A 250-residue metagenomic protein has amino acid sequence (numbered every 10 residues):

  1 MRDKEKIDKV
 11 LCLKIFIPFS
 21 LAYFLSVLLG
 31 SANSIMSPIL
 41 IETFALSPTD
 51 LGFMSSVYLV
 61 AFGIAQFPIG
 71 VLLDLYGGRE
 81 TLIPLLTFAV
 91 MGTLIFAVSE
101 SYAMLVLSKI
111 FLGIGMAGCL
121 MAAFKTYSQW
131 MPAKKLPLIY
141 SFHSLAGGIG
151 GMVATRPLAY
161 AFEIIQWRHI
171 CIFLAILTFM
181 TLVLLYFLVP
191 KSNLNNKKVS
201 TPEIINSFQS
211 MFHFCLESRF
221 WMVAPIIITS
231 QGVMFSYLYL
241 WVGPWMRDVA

Functional and structural regions predicted by a protein language model:
D8-P18, F212-S230: Juxtamembrane cytosolic amphipathic helices that cap and anchor the N-termini of specific transmembrane helices
K14-P48, Y237-G243: Extracytoplasmic
S31, L59-F67, G151-M152: Residue-level signature of mid-helix packing/kink "hotspots" within the transmembrane helices of 12-pass Major
N33-S34, R219-A250: Extracytoplasmic gate region of multi-pass secondary transporters
I64-A103: Conserved MFS/SLC helix-loop-helix module at the cytosolic interface between two early adjacent transmembrane helices
S108-A146: Cytoplasmic helix-loop-helix junction between adjacent transmembrane helices in 12-TM secondary transporters
H143-P190: Helix-loop-helix hairpin linking two adjacent transmembrane segments in secondary transporters
V189-S210: Flexible cytoplasmic inter-helical loops of multi-pass small-molecule transporters
